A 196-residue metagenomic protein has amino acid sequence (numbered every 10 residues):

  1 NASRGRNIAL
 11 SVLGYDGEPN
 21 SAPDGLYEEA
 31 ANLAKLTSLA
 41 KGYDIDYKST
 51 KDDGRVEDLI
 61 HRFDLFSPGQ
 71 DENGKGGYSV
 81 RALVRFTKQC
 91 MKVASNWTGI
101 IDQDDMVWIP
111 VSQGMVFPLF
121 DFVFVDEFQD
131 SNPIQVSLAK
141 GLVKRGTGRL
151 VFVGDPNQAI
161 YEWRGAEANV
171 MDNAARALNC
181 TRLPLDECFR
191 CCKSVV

Functional and structural regions predicted by a protein language model:
N1, Q129-V196: Conserved helicase motor core of SF1/SF2 NTP-dependent helicases
I8-Y15: N-terminal membrane-targeting/anchoring modules of bacterial envelope and secretion proteins
D16-F124, P133-L138, F152, E162: Accessory N-terminal region flanking or inserted into the helicase ATPase core in nucleic-acid motor proteins
